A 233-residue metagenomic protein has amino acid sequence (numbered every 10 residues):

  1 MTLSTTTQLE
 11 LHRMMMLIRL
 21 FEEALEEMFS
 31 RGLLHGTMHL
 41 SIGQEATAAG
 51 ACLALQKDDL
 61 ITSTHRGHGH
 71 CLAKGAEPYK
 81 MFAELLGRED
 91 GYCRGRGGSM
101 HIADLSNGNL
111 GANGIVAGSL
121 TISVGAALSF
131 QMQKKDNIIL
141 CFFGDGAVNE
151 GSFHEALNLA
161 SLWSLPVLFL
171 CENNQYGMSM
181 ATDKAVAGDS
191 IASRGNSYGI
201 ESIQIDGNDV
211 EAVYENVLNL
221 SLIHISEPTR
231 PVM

Functional and structural regions predicted by a protein language model:
M1-H35, K57: Cofactor-/ligand-binding subdomain signature composed of acidic, glycine-rich, tryptophan-containing flexible loops
R19, R66, T229-R230: Short, cationic motifs built from Arg/Lys/His that form the positively charged side of catalytic pockets
E23-E26, L33-W163, A181-A187, A192 (+1 more regions): Cofactor-binding active-site loop characterized by glycine-rich and histidine/acidic residues
T64, F142, L170-E172, I205: Generic beta-sheet signal
L157, V167-F169, N173: A positional/architectural concept
L162-W163, E172-S221: Ligand/cofactor pocket segment of small-molecule handling proteins
P166-L168, E201, P228: Short, proline-centered helix/strand-breaking motifs
I223-M233: Single conserved hydrophobic/aromatic residue that forms the stacking wall/gate of nucleotide- or nucleobase-binding
